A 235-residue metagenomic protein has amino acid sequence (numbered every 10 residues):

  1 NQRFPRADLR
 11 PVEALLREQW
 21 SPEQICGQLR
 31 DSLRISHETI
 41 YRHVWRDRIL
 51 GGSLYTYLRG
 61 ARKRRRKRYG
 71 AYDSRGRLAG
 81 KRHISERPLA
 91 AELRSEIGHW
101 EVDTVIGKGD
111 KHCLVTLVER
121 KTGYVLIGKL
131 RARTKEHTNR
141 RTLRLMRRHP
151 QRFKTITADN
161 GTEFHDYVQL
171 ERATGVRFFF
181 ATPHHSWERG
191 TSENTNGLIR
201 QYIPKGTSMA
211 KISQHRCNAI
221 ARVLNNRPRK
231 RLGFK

Functional and structural regions predicted by a protein language model:
N1, L33-E92: Basic, flexible linker segments flanking DNA-binding modules in nucleic acid-interacting mobile-element proteins
N1-R34, R87-P88, E92: A short, amphipathic alpha-helix used for macromolecular contacts
R6-E18, Q28-L29, V168-K235: Charged alpha-helix within mobile-element recombinases
V12, I25, I40, D103 (+7 more regions): Mobile genetic element proteins and their domesticated derivatives, centered on retroelements and DNA transposons
E92, V105, G109-L126: Short conserved beta-strand segments at catalytic cores or DNA/RNA-binding microdomains of nucleic-acid binding
I97-G107: Two-metal-ion RNase H-like nuclease active-site motif
I106-D110, I127-Q151: Active-site beta-loop-alpha junctions of metal-dependent nucleic acid enzymes, especially the RNase H-like/DDE
Q151-D166, P183-H184: Acidic/histidine-rich, metal-coordinating catalytic segments
